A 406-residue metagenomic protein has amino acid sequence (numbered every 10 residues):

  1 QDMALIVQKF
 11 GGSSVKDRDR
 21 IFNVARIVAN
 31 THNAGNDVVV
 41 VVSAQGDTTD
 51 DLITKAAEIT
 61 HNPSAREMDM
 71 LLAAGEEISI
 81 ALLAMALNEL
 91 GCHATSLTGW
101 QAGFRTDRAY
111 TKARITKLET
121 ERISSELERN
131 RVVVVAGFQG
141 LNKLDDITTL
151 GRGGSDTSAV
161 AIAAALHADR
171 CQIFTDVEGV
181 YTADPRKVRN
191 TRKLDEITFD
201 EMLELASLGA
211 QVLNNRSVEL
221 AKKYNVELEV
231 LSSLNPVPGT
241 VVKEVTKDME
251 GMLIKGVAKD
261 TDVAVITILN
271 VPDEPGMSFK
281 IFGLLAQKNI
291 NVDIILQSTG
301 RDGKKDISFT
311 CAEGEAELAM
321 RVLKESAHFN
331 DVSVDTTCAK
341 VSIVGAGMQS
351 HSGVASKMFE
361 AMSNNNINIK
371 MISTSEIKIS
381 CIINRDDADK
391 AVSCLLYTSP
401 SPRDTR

Functional and structural regions predicted by a protein language model:
D2-V218, T310, I383-N384: Nucleotide/pyrophosphate-binding catalytic subdomain
R66-D69, L296-K304, V332-S342, S373-S375: Interdomain boundary/hinge elements
A221: Acidic-aromatic/histidine active-site loop/patch
N235-V334: A glycine- and small/hydrophobic-rich beta-loop-beta segment that serves as a flexible "lid/hinge" or phosphate-binding
D248-G256, E317-N364, I369-M371: Intrinsic, low-complexity N-terminal interaction/targeting segments
L269-V271, K280-S298, A346, G353-I372 (+1 more regions): A structural feature that tracks compact, well-ordered secondary-structure segments with a strong bias toward
K304-A312, V341, I377-N384: A generic structural motif
Y397-R406: Single conserved hydrophobic/aromatic residue that forms the stacking wall/gate of nucleotide- or nucleobase-binding
